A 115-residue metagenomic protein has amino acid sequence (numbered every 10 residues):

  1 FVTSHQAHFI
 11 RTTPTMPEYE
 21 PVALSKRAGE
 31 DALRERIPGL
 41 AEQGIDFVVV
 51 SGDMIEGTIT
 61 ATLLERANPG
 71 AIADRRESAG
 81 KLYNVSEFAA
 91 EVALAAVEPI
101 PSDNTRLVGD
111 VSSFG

Functional and structural regions predicted by a protein language model:
F1-E42, M54-T58, L64-A67: Catalytic loop of short-chain dehydrogenase/reductase
Q43-D53, L64-G115: C-terminal helical subdomain
